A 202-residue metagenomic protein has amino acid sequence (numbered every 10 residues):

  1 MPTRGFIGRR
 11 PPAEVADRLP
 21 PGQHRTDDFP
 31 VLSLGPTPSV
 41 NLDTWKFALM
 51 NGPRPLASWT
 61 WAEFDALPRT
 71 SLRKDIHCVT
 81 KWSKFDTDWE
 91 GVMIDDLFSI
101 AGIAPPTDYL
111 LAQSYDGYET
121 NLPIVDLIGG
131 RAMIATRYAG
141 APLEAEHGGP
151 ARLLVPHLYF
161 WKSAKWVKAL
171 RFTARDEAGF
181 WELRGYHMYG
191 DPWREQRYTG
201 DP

Functional and structural regions predicted by a protein language model:
P2-P202: Structured, non-membrane catalytic/scaffold regions adjacent to prosthetic-group chemistry
